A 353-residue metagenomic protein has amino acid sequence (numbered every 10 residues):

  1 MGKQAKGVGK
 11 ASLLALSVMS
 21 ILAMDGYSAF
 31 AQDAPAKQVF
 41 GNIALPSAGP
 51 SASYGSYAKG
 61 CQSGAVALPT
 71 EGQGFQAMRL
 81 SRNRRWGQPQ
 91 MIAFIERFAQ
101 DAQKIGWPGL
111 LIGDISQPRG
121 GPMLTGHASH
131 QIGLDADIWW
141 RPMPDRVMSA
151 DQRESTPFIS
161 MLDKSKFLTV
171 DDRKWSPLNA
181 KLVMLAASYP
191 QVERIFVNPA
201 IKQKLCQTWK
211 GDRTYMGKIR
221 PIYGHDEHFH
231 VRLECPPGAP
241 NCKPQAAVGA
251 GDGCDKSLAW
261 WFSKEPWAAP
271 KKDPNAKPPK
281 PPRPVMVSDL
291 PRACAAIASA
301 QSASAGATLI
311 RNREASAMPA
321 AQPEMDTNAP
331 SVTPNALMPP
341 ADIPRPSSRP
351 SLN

Functional and structural regions predicted by a protein language model:
G2-A15: Bacterial N-terminal signal peptides that target proteins for export
M19-S28: C-terminal segment of classical bacterial N-terminal signal peptides
Q32-K59, L290-R292: N-terminal low-complexity, Pro/Thr/Ser-rich intrinsically disordered segments that act as propeptides or flexible
D33-A36, R153-N353: Catalytic cores and adjacent binding grooves of peptidoglycan-active enzymes
P35-A48, F94-T125, F196-K218: Extended, low-complexity, intrinsically disordered C-terminal regulatory tails of eukaryotic serine/threonine kinases
A48-G113, K174-M184, Y189-V192: Active-site acidic/histidine clusters and adjacent loop/turn architecture that either coordinate catalytic ions
G106-P108, I132-A136, Q191, H225-F229: Envelope-exposed proteins and targeting segments
Q117-D172, V231: Acidic/His-rich structured neighborhood in mature extracellular/periplasmic domains
